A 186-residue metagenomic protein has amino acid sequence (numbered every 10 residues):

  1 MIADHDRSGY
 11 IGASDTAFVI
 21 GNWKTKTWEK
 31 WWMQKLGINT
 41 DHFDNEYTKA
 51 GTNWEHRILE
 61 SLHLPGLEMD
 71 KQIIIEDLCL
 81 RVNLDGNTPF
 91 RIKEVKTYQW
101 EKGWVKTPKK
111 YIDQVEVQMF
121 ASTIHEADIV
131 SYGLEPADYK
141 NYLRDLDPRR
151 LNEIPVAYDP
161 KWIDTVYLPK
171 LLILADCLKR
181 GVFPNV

Functional and structural regions predicted by a protein language model:
M1, N45-L59, F90-T107, G181: Short, charge-rich amphipathic segments
M1-N53, R57-S61, P65: Charged, glycine-rich intrinsically disordered N-terminal tails and low-complexity linkers that flank
P65-K179: Nucleic-acid nuclease catalytic cores
R180-V186: Short, flexible loop/turn segments with low-complexity composition
